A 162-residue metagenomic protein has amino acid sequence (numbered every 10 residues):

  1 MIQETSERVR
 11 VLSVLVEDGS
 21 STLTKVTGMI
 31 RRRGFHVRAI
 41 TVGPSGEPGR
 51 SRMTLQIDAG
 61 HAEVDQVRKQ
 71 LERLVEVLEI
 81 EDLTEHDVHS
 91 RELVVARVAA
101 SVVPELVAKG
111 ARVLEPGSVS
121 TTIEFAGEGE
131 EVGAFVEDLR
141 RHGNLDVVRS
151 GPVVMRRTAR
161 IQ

Functional and structural regions predicted by a protein language model:
M1-V11, L15, G19-S51, Q56-Q162: Long, contiguous binding/interaction regions
